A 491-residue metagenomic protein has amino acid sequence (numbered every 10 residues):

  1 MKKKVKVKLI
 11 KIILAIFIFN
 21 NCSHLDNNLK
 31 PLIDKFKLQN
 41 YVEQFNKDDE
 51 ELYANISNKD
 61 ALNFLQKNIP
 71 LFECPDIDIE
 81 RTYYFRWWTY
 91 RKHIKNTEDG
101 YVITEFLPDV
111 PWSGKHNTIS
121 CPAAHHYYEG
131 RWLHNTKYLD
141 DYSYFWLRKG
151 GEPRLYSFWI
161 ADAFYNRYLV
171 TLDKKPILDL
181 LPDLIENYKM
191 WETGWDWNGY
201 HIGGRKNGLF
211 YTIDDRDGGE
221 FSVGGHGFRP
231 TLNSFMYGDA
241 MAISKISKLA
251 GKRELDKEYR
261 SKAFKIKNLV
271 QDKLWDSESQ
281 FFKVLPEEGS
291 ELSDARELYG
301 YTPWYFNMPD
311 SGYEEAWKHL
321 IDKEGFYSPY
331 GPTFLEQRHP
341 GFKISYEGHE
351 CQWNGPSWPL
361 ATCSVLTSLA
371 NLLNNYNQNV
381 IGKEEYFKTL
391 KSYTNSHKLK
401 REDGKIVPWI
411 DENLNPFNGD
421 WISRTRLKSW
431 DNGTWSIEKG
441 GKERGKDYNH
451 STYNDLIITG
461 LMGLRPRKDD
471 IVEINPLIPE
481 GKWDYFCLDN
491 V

Functional and structural regions predicted by a protein language model:
K2-I10: Bacterial N-terminal signal peptides that target proteins for export
L9-I12, C22-R81, N371-N375, R444-T452 (+2 more regions): Terminal accessory carbohydrate-recognition/targeting modules of carbohydrate-active enzymes
H24-G114, L169, K174-P176, I185-M190 (+2 more regions): Acidic/polar, glycine-enriched structural segments that form the non-catalytic walls/loops of the carbohydrate-binding
L32, C351, S368-V491: Non-catalytic C-terminal accessory modules of carbohydrate-active enzymes
L32-F36, N40-Y53, N63, G150-F158 (+6 more regions): The feature captures the catalytic groove of carbohydrate-active enzymes
A61, L65-I77, T89, H116 (+6 more regions): Well-ordered alpha-helical scaffold segments within catalytic/enzyme domains
D78-F85, N135-L147, K174-E192, F235 (+6 more regions): Extended, well-ordered alpha-helical scaffold segments
E80-H116, R131-K149, T193-F228, N268-S357 (+1 more regions): Extended glycan-interaction surfaces of carbohydrate-active proteins
